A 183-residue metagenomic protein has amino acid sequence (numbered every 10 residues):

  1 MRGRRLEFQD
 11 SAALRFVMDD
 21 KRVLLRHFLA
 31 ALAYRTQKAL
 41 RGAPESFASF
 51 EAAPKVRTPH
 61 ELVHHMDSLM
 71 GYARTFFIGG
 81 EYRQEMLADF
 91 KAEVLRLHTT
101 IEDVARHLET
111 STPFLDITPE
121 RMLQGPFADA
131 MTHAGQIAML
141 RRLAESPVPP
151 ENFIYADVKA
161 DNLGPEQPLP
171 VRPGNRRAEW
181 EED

Functional and structural regions predicted by a protein language model:
M1-V17: N-terminal amphipathic/basic-hydrophobic helices that include classical n-h-c signal peptides and signal-anchor
S11, R22, R26-L40, F47-E85 (+1 more regions): Short, contiguous alpha-helical
E45, T110-P113: Secondary-structure boundary motif
T75-S111: Helix-adjacent hinge/juxtasegments
